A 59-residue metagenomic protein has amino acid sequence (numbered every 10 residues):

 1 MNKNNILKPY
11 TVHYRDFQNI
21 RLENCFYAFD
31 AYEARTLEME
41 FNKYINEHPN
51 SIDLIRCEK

Functional and structural regions predicted by a protein language model:
N2-L22: Short aromatic-glycine-(Arg/Gly/Cys) micro-motifs in beta-strand/loop hairpins
R15, F29, I55-E58: A structural detector for beta-sheet-dominated domains
I20-E33: A short, exposed loop/beta-hairpin motif centered on an aromatic-Gly-Thr core
M39-K59: Short, mixed-charge low-complexity intrinsically disordered segments
